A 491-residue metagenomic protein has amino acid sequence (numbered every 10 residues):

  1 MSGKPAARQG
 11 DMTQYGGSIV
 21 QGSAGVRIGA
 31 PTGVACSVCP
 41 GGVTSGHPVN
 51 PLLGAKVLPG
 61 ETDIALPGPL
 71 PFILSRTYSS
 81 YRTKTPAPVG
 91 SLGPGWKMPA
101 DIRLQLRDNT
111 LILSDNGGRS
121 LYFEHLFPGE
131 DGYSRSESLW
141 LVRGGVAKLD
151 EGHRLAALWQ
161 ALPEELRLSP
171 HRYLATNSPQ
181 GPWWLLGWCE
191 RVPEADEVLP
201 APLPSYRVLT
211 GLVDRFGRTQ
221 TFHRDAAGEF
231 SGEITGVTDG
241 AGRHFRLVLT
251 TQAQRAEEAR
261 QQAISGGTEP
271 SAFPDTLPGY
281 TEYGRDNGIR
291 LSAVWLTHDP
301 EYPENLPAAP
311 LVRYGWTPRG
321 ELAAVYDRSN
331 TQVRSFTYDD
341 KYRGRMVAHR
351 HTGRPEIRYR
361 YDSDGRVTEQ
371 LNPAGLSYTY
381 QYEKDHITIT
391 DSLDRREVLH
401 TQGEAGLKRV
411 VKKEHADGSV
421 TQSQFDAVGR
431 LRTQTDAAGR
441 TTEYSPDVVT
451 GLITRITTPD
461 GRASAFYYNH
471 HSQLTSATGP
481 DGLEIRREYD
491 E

Functional and structural regions predicted by a protein language model:
M1-V49, T221, Y302, A309-Y314 (+1 more regions): Intrinsically disordered, low-complexity proline/glycine-rich segments
A24-V26, T62, W184-G187: Hydrophobic/aromatic beta-strand elements that line small-molecule binding cavities or substrate pockets in beta-rich
A30-P86, Q160: Intrinsically disordered, low-complexity segments enriched in small residues
K56-E61, K97-P99, Q105-N109: Short alpha-helical segments and helix-capping/turn motifs at coil-helix boundaries
R76-T77, M98-D101, Y133: N-terminal targeting and processing segments
S80, P88, R107, I112-L113: Extracellular/virion structural assembly segments
T83-K97: Short, polar loop/linker segments at the starts of domains and inter-domain junctions
P94, N109-E491: Extended charged/polar low-complexity repeat regions
